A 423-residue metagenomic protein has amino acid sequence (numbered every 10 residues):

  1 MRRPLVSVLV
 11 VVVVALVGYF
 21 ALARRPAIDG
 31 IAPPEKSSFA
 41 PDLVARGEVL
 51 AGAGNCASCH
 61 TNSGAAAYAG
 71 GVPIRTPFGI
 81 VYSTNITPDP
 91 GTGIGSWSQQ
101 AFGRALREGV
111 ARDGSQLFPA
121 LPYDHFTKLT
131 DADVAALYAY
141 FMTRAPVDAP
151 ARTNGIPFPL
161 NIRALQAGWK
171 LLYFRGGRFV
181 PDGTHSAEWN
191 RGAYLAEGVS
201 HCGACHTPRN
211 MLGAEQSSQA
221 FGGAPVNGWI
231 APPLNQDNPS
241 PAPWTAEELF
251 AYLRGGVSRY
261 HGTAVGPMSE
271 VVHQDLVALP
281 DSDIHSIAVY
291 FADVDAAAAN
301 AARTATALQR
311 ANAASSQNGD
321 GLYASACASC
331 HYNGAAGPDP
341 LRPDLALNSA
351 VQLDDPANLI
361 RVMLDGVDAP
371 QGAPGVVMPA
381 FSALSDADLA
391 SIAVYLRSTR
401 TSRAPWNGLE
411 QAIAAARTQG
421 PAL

Functional and structural regions predicted by a protein language model:
L5-F20: Hydrophobic membrane-insertion alpha-helices, especially the h-region of bacterial N-terminal signal peptides
L22-K36, N62-I80, R112-A193, E197-G198 (+4 more regions): Flexible coil segments in periplasmic/lumen-exposed cytochrome c-class electron-transfer proteins
S38-P73: Short extracytoplasmic
C56, C202, C327: Short cysteine-rich clusters marking metal-coordination/redox-active sites
I80-P88, G228-L234: Acidic/histidine-rich, surface-exposed loop or edge segments in extracytoplasmic proteins
I94-L106, V110, A136, A242-T245: Aromatic- and charge-enriched surface segment that lines or borders ligand/interaction sites
E108-A111, G255-R259, D365: Glycine-rich, acidic and aromatic/proline-enriched surface loops and short helix-turn segments that act as binding
N318-P356, I360-R361, P374-V377: C-terminal structural cap/anchor segments
